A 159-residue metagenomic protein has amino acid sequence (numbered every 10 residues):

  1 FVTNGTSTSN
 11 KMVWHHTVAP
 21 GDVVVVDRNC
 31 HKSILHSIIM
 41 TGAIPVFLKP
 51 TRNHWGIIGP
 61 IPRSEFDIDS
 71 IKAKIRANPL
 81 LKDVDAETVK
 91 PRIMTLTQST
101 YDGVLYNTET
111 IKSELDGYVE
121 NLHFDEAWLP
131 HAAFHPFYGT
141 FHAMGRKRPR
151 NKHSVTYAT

Functional and structural regions predicted by a protein language model:
F1: Glycine-rich active-site/cofactor-binding loop and its immediate structural neighborhood
N4-T159: Conserved PLP-enzyme active-site core in the AAT-like
